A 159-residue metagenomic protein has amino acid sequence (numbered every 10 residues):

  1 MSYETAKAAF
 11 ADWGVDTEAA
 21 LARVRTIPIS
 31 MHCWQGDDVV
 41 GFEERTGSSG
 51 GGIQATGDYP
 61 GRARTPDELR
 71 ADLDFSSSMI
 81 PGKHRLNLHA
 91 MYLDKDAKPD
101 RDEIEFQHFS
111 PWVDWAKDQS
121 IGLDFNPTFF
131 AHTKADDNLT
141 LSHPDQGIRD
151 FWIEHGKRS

Functional and structural regions predicted by a protein language model:
M1-D145, F151: Alpha/beta catalytic barrel-like cores
W152, R158-S159: Internal, well-ordered alpha/beta segment that forms a basic, Gly-enriched binding/recognition surface
